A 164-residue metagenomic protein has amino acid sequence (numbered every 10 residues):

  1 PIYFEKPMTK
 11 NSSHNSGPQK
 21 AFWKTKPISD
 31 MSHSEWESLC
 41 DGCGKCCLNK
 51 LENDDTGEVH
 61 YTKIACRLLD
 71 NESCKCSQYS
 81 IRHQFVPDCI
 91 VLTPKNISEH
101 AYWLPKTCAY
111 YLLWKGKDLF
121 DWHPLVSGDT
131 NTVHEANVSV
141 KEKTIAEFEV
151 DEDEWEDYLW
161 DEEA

Functional and structural regions predicted by a protein language model:
P1-P7: Short, Lys/Arg-enriched N-terminal segments with co-localized hydrophobic residues within the first ~10-30 amino acids
T9-G42, L51-A164: Short loop/turn segments that flank or connect secondary-structure elements
